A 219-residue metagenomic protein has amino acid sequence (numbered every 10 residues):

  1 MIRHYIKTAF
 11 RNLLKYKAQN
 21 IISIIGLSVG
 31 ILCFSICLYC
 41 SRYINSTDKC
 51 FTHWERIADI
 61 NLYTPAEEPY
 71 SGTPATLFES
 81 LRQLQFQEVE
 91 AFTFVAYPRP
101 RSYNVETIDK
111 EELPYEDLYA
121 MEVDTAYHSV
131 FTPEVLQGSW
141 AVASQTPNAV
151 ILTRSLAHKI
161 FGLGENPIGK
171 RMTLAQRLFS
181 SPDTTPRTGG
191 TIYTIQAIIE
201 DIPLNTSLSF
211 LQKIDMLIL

Functional and structural regions predicted by a protein language model:
M1-Y5, P69: Juxtamembrane loop-helix boundary motifs flanking transmembrane segments in multi-pass membrane proteins
Y5-L14: A short amphipathic helical element positioned immediately N-terminal to and/or at the very start of a transmembrane
K15-I44, E55: Short, strongly hydrophobic transmembrane alpha-helices
I31-F34, S41, T47, L84-V89 (+2 more regions): Phosphate/oxyanion-binding loops and surfaces in catalytic or ligand/nucleic-acid-binding neighborhoods
C37-N104, P114: Membrane-proximal extracellular/periplasmic loop immediately following the first transmembrane helix
L62-Y70, T93-A126, L136-V150, A175-T191: Short acidic/polar micro-motifs at solvent-exposed secondary-structure junctions
D124-L136, V150-L219: Mid-to-C-terminal secondary-structure elements that act as membrane-proximal/extracytoplasmic interface segments
